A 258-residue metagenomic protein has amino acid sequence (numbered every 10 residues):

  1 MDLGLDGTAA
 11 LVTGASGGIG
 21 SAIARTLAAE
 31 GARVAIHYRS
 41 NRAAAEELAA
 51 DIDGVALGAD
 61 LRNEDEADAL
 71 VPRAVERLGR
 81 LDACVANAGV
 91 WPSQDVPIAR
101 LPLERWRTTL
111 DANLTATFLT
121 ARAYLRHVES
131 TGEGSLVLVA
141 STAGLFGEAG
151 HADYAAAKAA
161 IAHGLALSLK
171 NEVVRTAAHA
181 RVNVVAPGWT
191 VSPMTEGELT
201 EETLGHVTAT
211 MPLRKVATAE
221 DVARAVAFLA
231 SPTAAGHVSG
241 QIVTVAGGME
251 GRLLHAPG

Functional and structural regions predicted by a protein language model:
A9, S16-G17: Conserved glycine-rich cofactor-binding loop
Q94-I98, P102-L110, V207: Substrate-binding pocket helix/loop in short-chain dehydrogenase/reductase
D95, A234, S239-G258: Short C-terminal tail/terminal secondary-structure segment of NAD(P)H-dependent dehydrogenase/reductase domains
A121, A157-K158: Active-site helix of classical SDR
A121-R122, L167: A short, exposed helix-loop element centered on a Lys and neighboring polar residues
S141: Residue(s) in the substrate-gating loop at a strand-loop-helix junction that position the organic substrate next
T176-R181, H237-S239: Short, small/polar-rich loop/turn modules that mediate ligand/substrate recognition or access, typified
